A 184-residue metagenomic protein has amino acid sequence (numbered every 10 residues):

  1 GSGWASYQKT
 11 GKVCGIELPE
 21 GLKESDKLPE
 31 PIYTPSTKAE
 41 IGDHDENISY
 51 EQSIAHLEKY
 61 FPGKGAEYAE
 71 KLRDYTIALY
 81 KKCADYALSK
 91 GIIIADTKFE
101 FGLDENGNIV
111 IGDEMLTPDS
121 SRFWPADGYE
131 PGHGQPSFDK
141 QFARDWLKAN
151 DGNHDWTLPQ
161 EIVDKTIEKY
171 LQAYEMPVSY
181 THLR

Functional and structural regions predicted by a protein language model:
G1-Y50, D127-S137, Q141: Short, His- and charge-rich active-site/binding loops that engage polyanionic ligands
L28-D43, Y80-I93, M115-S120: Phosphate-binding core of ATP-grasp and ATP-grasp-like enzymes
E40-Y75, W156-Q160: Short histidine-centered catalytic/ligand-binding loop motif
F61-A95: A long amphipathic alpha-helix within ATP-dependent nucleotide-binding catalytic cores
I94-M115: Conserved metal-phosphate-binding beta-hairpin within the catalytic cores of diverse ATP-dependent phosphoryl-transfer
M115-A173: C-terminal helix-cap and adjacent tail motif
P177-S179: Acidic, proline/serine/threonine- and glycine-rich low-complexity intrinsically disordered segments
T181-R184: Conserved small/polar residues in nucleotide/adenosyl-binding loops
